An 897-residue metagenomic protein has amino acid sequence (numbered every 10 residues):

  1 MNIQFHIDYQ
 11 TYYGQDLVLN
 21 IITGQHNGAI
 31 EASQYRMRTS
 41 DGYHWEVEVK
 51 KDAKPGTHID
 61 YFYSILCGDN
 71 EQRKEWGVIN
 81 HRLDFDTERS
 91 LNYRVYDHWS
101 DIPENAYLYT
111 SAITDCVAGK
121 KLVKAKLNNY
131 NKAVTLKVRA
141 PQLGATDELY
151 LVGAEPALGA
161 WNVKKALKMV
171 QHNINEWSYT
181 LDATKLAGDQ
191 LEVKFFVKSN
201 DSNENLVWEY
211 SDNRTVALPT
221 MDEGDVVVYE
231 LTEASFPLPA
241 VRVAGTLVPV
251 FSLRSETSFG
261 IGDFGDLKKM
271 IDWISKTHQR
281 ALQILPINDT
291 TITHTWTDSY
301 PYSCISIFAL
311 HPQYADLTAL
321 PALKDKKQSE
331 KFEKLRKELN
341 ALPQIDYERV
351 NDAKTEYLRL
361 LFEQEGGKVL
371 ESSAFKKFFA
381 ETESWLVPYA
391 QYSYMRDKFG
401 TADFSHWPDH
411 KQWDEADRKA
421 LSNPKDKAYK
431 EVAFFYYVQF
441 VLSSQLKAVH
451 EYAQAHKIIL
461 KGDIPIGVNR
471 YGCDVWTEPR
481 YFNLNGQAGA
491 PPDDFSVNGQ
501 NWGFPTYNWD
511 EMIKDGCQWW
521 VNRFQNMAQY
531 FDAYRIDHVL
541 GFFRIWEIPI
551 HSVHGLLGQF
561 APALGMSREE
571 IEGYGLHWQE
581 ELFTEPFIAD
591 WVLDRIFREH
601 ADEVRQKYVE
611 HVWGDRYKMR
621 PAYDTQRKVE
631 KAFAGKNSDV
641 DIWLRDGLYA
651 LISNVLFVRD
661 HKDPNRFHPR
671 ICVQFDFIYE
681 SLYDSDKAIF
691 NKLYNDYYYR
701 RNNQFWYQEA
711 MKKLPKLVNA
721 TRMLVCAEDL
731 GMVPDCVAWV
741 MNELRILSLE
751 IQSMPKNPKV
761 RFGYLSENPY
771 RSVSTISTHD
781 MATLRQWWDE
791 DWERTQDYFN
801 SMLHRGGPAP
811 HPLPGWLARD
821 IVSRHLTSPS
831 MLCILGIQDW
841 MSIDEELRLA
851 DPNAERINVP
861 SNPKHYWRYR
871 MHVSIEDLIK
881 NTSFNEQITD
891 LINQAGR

Functional and structural regions predicted by a protein language model:
N2, Q10-T57, L66-E88, A140-Q190 (+3 more regions): Aromatic-rich carbohydrate-binding modules that target alpha-glucans
I3-I7, K132-R139: A short, amphipathic beta-strand motif
K50, N105-T135, D182-K185, V207 (+1 more regions): Catalytic cores of glycan-processing enzymes that make or break glycosidic bonds
R94-W99: Boundary detector for helix-to-coil junctions that initiate low-complexity/charged tails
